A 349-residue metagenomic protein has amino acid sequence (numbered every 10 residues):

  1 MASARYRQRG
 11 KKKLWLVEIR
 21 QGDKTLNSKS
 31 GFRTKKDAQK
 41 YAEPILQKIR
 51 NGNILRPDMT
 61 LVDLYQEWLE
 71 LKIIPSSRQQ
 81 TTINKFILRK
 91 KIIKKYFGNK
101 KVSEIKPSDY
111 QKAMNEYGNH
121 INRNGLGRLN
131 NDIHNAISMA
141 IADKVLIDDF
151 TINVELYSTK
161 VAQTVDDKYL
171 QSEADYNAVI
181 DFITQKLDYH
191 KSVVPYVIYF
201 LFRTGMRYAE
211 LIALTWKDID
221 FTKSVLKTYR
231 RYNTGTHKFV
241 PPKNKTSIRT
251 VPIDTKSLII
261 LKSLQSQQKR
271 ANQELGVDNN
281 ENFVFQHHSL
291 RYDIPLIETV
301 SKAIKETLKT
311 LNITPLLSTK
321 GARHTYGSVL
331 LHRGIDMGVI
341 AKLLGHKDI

Functional and structural regions predicted by a protein language model:
M1-K12: Short N-terminal "domain-start" leader segments that mark the transition from disordered tails or signal peptides into
G10-S108, K269-N279: N-terminal DNA-binding module of tyrosine recombinases/phage integrases
K11, R123, G127-L129, A142 (+7 more regions): Basic, Lys/Arg- and aromatic-enriched nucleic-acid-binding interface segment
S28-S30, T34, E70-V145, K186-S192 (+2 more regions): N-terminal core-binding DNA-recognition domain of tyrosine site-specific recombinases/integrases
S30-G31, A213-I219, A341-K347: A short, basic/aromatic helix-end/turn motif that makes direct DNA contacts
N124, A142, Y199, R203-E210 (+2 more regions): C-terminal catalytic core of tyrosine-transesterase DNA break-rejoin enzymes
L156, L214-R270: Conserved tyrosine-mediated DNA breakage-rejoining catalytic core shared by Y-recombinases
Y176-N177, D254-T314: Active-site/catalytic core of tyrosine-dependent DNA strand-transfer enzymes
